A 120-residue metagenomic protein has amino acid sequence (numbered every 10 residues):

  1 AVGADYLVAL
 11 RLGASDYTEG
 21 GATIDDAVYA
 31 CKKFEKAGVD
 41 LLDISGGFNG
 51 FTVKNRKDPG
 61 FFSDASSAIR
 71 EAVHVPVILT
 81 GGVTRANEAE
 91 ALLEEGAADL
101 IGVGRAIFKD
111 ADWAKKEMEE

Functional and structural regions predicted by a protein language model:
A1-E120: Flavin-dependent oxidoreductase catalytic cores
